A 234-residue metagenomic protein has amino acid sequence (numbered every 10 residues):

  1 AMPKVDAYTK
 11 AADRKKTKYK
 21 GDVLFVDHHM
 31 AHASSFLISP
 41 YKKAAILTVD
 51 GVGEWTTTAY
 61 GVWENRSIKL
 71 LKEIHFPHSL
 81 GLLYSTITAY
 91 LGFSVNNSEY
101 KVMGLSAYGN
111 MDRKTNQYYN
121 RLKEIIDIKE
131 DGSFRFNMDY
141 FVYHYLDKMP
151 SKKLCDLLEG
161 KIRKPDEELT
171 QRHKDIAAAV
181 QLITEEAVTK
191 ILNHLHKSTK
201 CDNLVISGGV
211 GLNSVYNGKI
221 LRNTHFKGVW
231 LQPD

Functional and structural regions predicted by a protein language model:
A1-D234: Short acidic/glycine-rich loops and adjacent helix/strand connectors that line catalytic pockets where negatively
